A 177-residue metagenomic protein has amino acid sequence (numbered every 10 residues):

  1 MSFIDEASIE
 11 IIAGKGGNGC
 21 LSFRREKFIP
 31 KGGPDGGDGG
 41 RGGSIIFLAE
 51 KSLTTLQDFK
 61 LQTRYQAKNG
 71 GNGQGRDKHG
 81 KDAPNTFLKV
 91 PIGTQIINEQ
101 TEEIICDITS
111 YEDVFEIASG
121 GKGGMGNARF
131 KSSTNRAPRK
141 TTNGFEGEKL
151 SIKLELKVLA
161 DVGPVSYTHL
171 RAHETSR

Functional and structural regions predicted by a protein language model:
M1-V162, Y167: Conserved P-loop NTPase architecture
H169-R177: Single conserved hydrophobic/aromatic residue that forms the stacking wall/gate of nucleotide- or nucleobase-binding
